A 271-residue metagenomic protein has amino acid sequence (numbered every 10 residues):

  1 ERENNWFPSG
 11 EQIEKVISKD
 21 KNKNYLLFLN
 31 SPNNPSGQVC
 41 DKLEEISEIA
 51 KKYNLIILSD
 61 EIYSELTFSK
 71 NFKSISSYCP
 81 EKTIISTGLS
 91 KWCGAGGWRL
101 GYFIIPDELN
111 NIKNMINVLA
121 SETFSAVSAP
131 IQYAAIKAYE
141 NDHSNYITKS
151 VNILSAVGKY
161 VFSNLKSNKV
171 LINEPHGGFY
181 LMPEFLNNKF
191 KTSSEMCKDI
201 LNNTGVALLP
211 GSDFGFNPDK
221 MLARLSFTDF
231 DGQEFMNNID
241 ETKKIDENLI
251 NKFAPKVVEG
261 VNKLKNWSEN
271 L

Functional and structural regions predicted by a protein language model:
R2-K70: Active-site phosphate-binding strand-loop segment of PLP-dependent enzymes
K15, E81-N152, K159-L165, K244-E247 (+1 more regions): Conserved core segment of the aminotransferase class I/II
S18, D199-L208, F214-L271: PLP-dependent enzyme catalytic core of the Aspartate aminotransferase-like
I49-Y53, N168, T204: Helix C-cap/helix->beta junction micro-motif
N152-F162, I172-F185, D219-M221: Conserved glycine-rich beta-strand-loop-beta hairpin in the small C-terminal domain of fold type I
K189-E195, Q233-M236: Short, conserved charged micro-motifs
